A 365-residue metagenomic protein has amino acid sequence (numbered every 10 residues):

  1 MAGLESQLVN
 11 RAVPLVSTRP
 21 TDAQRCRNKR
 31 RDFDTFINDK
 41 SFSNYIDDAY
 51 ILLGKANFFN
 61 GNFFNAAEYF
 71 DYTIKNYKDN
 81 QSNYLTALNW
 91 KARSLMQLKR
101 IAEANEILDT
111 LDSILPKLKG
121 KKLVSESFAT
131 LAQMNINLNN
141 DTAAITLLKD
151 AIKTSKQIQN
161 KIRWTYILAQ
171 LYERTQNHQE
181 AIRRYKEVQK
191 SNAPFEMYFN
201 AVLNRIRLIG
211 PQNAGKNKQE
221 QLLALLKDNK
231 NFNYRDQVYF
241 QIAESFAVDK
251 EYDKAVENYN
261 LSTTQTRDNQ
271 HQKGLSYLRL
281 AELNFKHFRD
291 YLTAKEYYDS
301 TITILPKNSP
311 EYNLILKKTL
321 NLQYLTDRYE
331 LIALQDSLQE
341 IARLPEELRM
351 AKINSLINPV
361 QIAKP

Functional and structural regions predicted by a protein language model:
M1-P365: Acidic, polar-rich low-complexity tracts and alpha-helical solenoid repeat scaffolds
